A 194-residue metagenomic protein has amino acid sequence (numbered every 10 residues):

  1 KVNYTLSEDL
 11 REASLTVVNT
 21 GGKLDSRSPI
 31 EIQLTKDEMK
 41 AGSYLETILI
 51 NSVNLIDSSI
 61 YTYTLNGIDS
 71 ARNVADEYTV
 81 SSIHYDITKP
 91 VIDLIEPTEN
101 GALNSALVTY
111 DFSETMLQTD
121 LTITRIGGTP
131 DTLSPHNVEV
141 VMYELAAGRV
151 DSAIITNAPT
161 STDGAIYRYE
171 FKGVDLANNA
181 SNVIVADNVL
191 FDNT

Functional and structural regions predicted by a protein language model:
K1-V2, N104-V108: Structural beta-strand segments of beta-rich domains
S7-E12, F112-Q118: Short proline/glycine-enriched turn/loop motifs at strand-loop junctions of beta-rich domains
E38-I50, V141-I155: Aromatic sugar-binding surface patches on proteins that engage polysaccharides or sugar-phosphate polymers
S52-I60, T156-I166: Surface-exposed, short loops/turns at beta-strand junctions within beta-sandwich domains
L65-G67, F171-G173: Conserved structural position at the C-terminal beta-strand of extracellular beta-sandwich adhesion modules
A71-Y78, A177-I184: Beta-sandwich strand segments
T79-D93, D175, V185-T194: Flexible, low-complexity linkers/stalks enriched in Thr/Pro that connect modular domains
T98-N104: Short, solvent-exposed loop/linker segments at the N-terminal edge of repeated beta-sheet extracellular domains
